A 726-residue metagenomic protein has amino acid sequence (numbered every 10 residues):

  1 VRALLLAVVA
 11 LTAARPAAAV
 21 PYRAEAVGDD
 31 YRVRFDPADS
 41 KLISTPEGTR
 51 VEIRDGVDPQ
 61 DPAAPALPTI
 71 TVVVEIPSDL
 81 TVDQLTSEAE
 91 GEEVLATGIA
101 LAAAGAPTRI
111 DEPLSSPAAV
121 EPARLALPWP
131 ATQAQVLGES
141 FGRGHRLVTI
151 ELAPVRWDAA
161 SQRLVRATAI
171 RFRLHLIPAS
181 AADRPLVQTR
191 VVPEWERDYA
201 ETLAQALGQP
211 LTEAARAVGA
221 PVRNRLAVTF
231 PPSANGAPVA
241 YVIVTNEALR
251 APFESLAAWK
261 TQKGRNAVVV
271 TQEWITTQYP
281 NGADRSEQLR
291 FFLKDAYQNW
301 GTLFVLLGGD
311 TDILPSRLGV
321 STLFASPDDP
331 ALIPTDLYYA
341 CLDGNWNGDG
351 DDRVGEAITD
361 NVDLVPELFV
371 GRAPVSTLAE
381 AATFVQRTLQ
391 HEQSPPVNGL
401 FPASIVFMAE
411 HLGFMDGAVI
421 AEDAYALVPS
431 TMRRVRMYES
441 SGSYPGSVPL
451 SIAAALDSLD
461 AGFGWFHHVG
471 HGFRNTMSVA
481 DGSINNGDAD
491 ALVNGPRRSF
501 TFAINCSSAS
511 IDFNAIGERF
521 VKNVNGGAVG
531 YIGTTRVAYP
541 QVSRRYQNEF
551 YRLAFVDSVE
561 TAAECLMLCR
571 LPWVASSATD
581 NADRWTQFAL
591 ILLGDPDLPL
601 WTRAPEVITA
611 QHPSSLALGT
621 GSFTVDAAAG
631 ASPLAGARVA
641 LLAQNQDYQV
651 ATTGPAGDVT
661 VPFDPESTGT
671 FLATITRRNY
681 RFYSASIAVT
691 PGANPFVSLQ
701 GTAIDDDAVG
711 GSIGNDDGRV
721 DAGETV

Functional and structural regions predicted by a protein language model:
A18-W274, R285-F304: Extracellular pro-sequences of secreted precursors
P130, R143-R146, E151-W157, L164-A167 (+7 more regions): Active-site-adjacent structural elements in enzyme catalytic domains
V269, E273-I275, T311-D312, I504-N505 (+2 more regions): Active-site-proximal C-terminal subdomain of hydrolase catalytic domains
L293-P327, A409-N514: Catalytic-core segments of thiol-dependent peptidases
I333, L337-R387, V469-E549: Catalytic cores of nucleophile-dependent amide-cleaving enzymes
L618-A631: Beta-strand-rich structural segments
D647-D658: Short, acidic Ser/Thr/Gly-rich low-complexity loop/linker segments typical of extracellular and cell-surface proteins
N679-N694: Edge beta-strands of extracellular beta-sandwich domains
